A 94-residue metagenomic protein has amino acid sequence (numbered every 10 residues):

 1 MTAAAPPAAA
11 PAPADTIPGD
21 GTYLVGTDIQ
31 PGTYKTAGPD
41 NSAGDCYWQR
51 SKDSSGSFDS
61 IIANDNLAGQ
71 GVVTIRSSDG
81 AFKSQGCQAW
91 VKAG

Functional and structural regions predicted by a protein language model:
M1-I17: N-terminal low-complexity, Pro/Thr-rich disordered segments that flank secretion/membrane-targeting signals
M1-P6, D40-G94: Primarily secretory-pathway and cell-envelope proteins
A12, T16-T22, D53-S54: Extracellular beta-strand-rich, repetitive "passenger/adhesive" scaffolds that bind or process carbohydrates
G19-G21, Q30-T33, S78: A glycine-anchored, Pro-Gly-centered beta-turn/N-cap motif
